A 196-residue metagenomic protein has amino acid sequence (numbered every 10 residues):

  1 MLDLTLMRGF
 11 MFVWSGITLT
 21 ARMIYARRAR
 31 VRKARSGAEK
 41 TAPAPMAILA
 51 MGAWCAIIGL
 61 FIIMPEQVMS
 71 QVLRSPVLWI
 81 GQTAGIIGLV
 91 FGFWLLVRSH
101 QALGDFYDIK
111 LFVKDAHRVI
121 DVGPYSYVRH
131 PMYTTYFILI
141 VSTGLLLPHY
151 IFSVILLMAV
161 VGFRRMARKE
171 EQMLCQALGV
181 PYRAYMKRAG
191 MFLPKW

Functional and structural regions predicted by a protein language model:
M1-K114, L139-W196: Membrane-anchoring alpha-helices and their flanking helix-loop junctions
K110-T135: Active-site-proximal inter-transmembrane loops
